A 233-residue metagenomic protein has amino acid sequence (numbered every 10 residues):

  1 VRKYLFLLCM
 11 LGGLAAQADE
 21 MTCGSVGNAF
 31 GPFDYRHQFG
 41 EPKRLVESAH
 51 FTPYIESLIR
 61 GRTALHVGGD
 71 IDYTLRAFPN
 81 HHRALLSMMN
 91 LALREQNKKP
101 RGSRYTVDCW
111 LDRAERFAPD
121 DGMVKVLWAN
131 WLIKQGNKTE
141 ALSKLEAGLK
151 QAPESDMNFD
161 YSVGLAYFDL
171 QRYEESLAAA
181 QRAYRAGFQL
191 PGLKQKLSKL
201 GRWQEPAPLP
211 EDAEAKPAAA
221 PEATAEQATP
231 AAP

Functional and structural regions predicted by a protein language model:
A18-D72, A77: N-terminal leader/linker segments that initiate helical-solenoid repeat arrays
R62-G69, N97-D112, Q135-A147, Q171-A179 (+1 more regions): Structural signature of tandem alpha-helical TPR/SEL1-like repeats, specifically the intra-repeat loop/turn
T74, R113-A114, A147-L149, R182-A183: Canonical positions in the second alpha-helix
P79, P119, P153-E154, F188: Short coil turns that delineate tetratricopeptide repeat
H82-R83, G122-M123, K138, D156-N158 (+1 more regions): Helix-start (N-cap) detector for alpha-helical repeat units in TPR-like alpha-solenoids, especially tetratricopeptide
M88, W128, S162-V163, L197: Structural register within alpha-helical repeat arrays
D169, E174-P233: Terminal, low-structured helical/coil segments at or just beyond the last alpha-helical repeat
